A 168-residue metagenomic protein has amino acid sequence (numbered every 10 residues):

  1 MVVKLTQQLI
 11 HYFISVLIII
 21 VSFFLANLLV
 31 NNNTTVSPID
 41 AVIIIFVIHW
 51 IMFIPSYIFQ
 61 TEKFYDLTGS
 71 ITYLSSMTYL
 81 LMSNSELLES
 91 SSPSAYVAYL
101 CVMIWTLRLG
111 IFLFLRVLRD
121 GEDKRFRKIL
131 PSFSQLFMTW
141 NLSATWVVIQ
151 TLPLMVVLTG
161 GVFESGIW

Functional and structural regions predicted by a protein language model:
V2-W168: Membrane-anchoring alpha-helices and their flanking helix-loop junctions
